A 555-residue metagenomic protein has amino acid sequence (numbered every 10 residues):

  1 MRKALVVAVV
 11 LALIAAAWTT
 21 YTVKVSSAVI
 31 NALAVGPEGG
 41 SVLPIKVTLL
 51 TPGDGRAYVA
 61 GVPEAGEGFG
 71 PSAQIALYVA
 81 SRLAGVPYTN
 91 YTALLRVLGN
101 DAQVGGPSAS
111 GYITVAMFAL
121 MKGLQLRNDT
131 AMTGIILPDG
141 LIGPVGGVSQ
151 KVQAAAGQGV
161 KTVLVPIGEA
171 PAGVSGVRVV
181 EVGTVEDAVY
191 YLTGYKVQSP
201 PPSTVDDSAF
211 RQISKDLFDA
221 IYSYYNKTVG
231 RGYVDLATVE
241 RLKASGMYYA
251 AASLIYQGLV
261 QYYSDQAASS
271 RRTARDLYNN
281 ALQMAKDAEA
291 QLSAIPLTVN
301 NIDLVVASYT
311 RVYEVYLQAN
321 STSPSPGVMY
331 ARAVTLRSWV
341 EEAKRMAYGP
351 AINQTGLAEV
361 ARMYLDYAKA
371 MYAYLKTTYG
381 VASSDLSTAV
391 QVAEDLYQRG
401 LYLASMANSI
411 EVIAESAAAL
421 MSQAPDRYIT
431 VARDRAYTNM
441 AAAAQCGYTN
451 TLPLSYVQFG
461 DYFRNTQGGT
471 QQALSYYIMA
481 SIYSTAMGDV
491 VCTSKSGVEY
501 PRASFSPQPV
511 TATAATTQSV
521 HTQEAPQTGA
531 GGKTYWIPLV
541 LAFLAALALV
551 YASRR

Functional and structural regions predicted by a protein language model:
M1-K24, G258, L336, V412 (+2 more regions): Secretory targeting signatures
L5, A16-S245, Y249-Q257, A268-Y316 (+5 more regions): Peripheral, non-AAA+ core regions of ATP-driven protein-machinery
S208, Q212, G327, I352-T355 (+3 more regions): Register-specific recognition of a single heptad position within extended alpha-helical repeats
V229-S264, A294-A343, Y374-S416, Q445-G488: Amphipathic, non-membrane alpha-helical rod segments
S270-A274, S293-L297, R345-I352, A424 (+1 more regions): Structured alpha-helical bundle/scaffold domains in large eukaryotic membrane-trafficking regulators
R345-M363, M371-Y374, M421-V431: Conserved, function-critical positions that sit in or immediately flank catalytic and ligand-binding motifs
A404-Y428, A436-C446, T451-Q518, P526-I537: Extended, low-complexity amphipathic alpha-helical repeat segments
